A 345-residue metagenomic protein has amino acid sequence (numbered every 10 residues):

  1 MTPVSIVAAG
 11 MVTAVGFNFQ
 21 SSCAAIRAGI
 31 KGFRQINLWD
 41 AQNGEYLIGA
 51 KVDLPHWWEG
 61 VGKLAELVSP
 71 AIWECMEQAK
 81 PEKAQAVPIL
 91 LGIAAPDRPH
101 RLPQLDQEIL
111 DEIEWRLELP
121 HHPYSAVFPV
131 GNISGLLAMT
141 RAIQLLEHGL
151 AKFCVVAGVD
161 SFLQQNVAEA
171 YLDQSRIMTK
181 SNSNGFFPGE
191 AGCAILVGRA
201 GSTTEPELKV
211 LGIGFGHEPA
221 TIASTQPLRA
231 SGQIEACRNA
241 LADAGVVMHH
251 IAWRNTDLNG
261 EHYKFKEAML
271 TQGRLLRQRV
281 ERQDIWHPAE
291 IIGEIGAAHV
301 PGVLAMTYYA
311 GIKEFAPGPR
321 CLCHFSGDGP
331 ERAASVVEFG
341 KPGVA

Functional and structural regions predicted by a protein language model:
P3-T13, F17-G49, D53-W57, Q174-V246 (+3 more regions): Condensing-enzyme catalytic core mediating Claisen C-C bond formation in acyl metabolism
S5-I6, I30-P129, K152, A244-R279: Conserved beta-ketoacyl condensing-enzyme motif
G92-A94, A157-V159, S326: Short, well-ordered beta-to-alpha junction loops that form the rim of enzyme active sites and present histidine/acidic
P99-D106, M139, Q165-A168: Short, conserved acidic/polar surface loops in the N-terminal third of protein domains
L102, A126-L150, F186-L208, E218-I234 (+1 more regions): Claisen-condensing/thiolase-fold acyl-transfer catalytic domains that form or cleave C-C bonds in fatty acid
R116-F128, L172-S181, V280-E290: Glycine/charged-rich beta-loop-alpha catalytic/anionic-binding loops adjacent to active sites
Y124-N132, V156-D160, L211: Short, surface-exposed recognition loops or helix-turn segments adjacent to catalytic cores
G158-F162, E169-Q174: Glycine-rich anion/phosphate-binding loop at the beta-strand->alpha-helix junction
